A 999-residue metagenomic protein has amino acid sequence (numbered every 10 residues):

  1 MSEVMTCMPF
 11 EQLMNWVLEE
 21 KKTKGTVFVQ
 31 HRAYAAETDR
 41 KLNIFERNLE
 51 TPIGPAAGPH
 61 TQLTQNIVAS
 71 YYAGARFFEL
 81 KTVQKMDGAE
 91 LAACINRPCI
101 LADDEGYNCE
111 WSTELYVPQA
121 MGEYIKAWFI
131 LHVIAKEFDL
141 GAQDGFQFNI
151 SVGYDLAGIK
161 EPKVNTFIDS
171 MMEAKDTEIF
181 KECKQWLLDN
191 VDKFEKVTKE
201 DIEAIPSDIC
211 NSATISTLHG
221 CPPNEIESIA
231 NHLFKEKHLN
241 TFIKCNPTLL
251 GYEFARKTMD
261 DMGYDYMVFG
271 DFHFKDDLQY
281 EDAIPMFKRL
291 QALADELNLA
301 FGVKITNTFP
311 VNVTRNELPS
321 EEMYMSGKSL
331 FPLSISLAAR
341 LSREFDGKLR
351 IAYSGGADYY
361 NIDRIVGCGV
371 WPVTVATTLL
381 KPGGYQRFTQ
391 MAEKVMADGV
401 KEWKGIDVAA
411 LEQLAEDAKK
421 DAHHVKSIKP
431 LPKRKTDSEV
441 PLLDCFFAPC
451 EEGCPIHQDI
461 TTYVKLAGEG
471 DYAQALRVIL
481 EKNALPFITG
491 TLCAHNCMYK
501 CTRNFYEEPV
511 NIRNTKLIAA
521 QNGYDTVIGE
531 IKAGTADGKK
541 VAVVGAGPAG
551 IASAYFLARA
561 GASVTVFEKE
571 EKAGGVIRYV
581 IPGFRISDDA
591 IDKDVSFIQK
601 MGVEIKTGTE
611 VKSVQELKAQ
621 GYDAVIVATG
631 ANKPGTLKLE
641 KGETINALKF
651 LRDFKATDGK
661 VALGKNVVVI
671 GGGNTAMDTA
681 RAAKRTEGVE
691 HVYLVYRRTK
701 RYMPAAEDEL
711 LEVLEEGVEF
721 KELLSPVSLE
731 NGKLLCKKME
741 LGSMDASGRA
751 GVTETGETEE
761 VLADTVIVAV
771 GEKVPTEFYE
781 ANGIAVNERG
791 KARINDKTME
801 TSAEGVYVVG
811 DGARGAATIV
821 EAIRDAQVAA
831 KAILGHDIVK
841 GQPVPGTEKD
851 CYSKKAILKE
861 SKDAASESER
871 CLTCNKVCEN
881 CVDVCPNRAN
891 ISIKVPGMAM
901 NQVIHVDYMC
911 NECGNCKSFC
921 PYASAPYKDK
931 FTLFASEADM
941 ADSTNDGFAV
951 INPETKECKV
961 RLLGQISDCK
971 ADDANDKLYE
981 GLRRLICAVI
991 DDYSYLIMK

Functional and structural regions predicted by a protein language model:
K22-E37, T248-G347, P382-V400, K641-G642: Glycine/Thr-rich beta-alpha phosphate-binding loop at enzyme active sites
R76-M86, P247, R364-M391: Glycine-rich phosphate-binding active-site loops on the catalytic face of alpha/beta enzymes
A89-N108, L380-K404: C-terminal helical cap(s) of enzyme catalytic domains, especially alpha/beta-barrels
A448-E469, G490-A520, T565, K572 (+4 more regions): Iron-sulfur cluster-binding cysteine motifs and their immediate structural context in ferredoxin-like electron-transfer
Q458-G468, L476, F505, P509-R513 (+6 more regions): Beta1-alpha1 glycine-rich phosphate/pyrophosphate-binding loop at the start of Rossmann-like nucleotide-binding domains
I518-T535, K593-S613, P634-E687, N787-K797 (+1 more regions): Glycine-rich dinucleotide-binding loop and its adjacent helix/turn
G642-K665, M744-A816: FAD-site-proximal beta/loop scaffold in flavoenzymes
V809-D837: A conserved FAD-binding loop/helix module that cradles the flavin
